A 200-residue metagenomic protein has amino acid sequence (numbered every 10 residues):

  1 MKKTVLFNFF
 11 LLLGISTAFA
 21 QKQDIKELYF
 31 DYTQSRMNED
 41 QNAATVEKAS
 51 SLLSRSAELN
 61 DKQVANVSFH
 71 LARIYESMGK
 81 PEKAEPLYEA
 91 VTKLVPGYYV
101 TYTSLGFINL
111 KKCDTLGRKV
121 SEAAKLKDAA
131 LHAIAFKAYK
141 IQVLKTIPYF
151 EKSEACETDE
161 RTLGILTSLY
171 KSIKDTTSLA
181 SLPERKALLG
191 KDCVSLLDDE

Functional and structural regions predicted by a protein language model:
A20-K62, E200: N-terminal leader/linker segments that initiate helical-solenoid repeat arrays
S35, E39-D40, R73-G79, G106 (+2 more regions): Short coil/turn linking the two alpha-helices of tandem helical-hairpin repeats
K62, P96, E157-T158, K191: Short coil turns that delineate tetratricopeptide repeat
V67, T101, T162-L163: TPR alpha-solenoid repeat register
L110-Y149: Short coil/linker segments at helix-helix boundaries
